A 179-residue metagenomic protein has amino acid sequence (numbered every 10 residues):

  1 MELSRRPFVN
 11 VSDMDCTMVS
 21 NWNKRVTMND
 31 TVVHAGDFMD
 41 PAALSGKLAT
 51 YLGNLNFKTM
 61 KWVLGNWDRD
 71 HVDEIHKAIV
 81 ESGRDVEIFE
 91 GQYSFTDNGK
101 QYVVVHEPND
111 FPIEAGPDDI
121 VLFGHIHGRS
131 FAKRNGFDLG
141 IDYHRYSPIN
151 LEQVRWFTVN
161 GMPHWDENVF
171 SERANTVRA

Functional and structural regions predicted by a protein language model:
M1, D13, N29, V33 (+2 more regions): N-terminal pre-catalytic "stem/leader" segment of glycosyltransferase-like enzymes
M1-G91: Core catalytic region of metal-dependent phosphoesterases/phosphodiesterases, especially metallo-beta-lactamase-like
I79-T176: Conserved beta-sheet core of the metallophosphoesterase superfamily
